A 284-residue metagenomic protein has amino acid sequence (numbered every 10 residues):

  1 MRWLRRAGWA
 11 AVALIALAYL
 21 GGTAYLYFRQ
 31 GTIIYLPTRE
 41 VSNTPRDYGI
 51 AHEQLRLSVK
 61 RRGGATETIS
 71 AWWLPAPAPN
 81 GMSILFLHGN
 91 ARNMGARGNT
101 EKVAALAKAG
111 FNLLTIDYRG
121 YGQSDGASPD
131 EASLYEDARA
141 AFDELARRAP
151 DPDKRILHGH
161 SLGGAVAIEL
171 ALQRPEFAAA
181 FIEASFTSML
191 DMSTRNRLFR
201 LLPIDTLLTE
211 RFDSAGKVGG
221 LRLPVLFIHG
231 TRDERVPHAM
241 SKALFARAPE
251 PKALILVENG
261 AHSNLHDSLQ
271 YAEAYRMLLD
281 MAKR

Functional and structural regions predicted by a protein language model:
M1-G49: N-terminal membrane-anchoring alpha-helices
E40-P79: N-terminal cap/lid segment of alpha/beta-hydrolase-fold proteins
G64-E144, R148: Membrane-embedded segments
A149-S161: Alpha/beta-hydrolase fold nucleophile elbow
V166-L223, D267-L269: Hydrolase active-site cap/lid region
S214, L223, P237-A246: Short alpha-helix in the alpha/beta-hydrolase fold that links the catalytic acid
G220-R222, F227-H229, D233: Short beta-strand/loop motif that positions the catalytic acidic residue of the alpha/beta-hydrolase fold
G260-Q270: Catalytic histidine-centered segment of alpha/beta-hydrolase-like enzymes
